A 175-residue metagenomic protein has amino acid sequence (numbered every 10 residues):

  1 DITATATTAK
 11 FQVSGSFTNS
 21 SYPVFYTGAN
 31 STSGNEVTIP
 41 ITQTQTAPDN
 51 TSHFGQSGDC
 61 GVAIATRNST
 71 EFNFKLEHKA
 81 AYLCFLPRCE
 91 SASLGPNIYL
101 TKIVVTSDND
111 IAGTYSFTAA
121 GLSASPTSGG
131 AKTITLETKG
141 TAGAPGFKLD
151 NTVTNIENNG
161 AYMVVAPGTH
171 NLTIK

Functional and structural regions predicted by a protein language model:
D1-N97, K148, G168, T173-K175: Short, low-hydrophobicity acidic/polar segments
K10, E137, D150, G160-A161: Extracellular attachment fibers and their assembly/anchoring modules in secreted or virion-surface proteins
K75-Y82, V153-A161: N-terminal alpha-helical scaffolds in RNA gene-expression factors, predominantly in nucleus-encoded
C89-N155: Short helix-loop boundary/capping segments
N159-N171: Eukaryote-biased detector of low-complexity, proline/serine/threonine-rich segments and adjacent exposed loops
